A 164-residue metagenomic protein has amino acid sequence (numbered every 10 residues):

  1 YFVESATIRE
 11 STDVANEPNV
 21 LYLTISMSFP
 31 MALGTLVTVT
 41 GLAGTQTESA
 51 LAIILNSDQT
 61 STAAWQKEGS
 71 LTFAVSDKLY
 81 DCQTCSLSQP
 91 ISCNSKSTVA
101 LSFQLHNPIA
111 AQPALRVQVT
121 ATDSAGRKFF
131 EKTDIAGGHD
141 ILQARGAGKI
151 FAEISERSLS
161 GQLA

Functional and structural regions predicted by a protein language model:
Y1-A164: Serine/threonine-rich, low-complexity linker/repeat segments that form flexible spacers/stalks
